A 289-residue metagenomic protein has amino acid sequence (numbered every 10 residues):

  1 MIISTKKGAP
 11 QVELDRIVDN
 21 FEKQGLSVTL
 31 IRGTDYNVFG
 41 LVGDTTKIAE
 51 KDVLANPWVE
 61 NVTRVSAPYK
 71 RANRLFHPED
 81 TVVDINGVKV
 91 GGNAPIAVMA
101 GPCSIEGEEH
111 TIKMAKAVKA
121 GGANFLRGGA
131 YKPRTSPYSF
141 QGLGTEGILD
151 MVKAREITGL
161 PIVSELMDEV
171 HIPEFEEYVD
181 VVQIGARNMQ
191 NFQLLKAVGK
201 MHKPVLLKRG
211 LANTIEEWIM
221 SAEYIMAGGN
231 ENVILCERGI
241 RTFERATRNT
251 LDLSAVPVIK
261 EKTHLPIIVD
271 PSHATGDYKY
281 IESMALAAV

Functional and structural regions predicted by a protein language model:
K6, L143, G159-V170, D180-N191 (+3 more regions): Catalytic beta/alpha-barrel core
G8, P95-K113, P137-Q141, P161-E165 (+3 more regions): Active-site mouth loops of central-metabolism enzymes
E50-V65: Short acidic amphipathic segments
A67-M99: N-terminal amphipathic alpha-helix/helix-capping segment at the start of soluble metabolic enzymes
I85, M201-V289: Catalytic alpha/beta core domains of metabolic enzymes, predominantly
A94-I96, G122-N124, E156-I162, Y178-D180 (+3 more regions): Short, well-ordered coil/turn segments that N-cap beta-strands
R127-T145: Glycine-rich, proline-tolerant flexible connector loops at the mouths of alpha/beta enzymes
F140-S164, A197-P204, L253-I267: Alpha-helix-loop-beta-strand connector modules within alpha/beta enzyme cores
